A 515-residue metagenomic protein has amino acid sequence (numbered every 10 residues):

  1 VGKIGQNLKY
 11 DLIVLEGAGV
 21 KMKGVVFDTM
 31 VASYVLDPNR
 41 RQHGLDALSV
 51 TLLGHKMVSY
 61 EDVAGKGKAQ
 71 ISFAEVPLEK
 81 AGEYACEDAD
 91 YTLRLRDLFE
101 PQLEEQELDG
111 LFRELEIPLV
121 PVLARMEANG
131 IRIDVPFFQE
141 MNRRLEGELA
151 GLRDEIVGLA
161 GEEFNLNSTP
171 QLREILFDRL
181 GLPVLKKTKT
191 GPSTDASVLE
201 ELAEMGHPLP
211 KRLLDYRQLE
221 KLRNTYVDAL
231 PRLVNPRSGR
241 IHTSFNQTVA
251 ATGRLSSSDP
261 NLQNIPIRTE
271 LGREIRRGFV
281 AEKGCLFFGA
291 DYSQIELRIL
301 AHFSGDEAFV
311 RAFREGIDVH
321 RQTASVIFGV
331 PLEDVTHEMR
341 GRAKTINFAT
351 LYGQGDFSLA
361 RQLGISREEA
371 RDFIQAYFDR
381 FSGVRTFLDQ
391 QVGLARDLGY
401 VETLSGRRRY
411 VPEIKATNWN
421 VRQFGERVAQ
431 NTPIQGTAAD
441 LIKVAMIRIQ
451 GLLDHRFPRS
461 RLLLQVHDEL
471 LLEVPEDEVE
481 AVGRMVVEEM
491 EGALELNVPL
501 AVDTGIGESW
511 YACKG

Functional and structural regions predicted by a protein language model:
G2-L8, E16, M22-K23, R40 (+11 more regions): Conserved "right-hand" nucleotidyltransferase catalytic core of DNA-directed polymerases
K21-P38, L52, G316-H320: Conserved beta-strand -> loop -> alpha-helix junction used to position metal-binding or nucleic-acid-contacting
I71-A74, P121, R125-A128, N235-S238 (+7 more regions): Conserved catalytic core of nucleic-acid polymerases
S168, D477-R484: Short, conserved charged micro-motifs
F287-G289, E296-V330, R408-R422: Metal-dependent catalytic core segments for phosphate chemistry
R380-S382, E488-L496: A common structural junction motif
L472-E476: Short beta-strand-to-loop capping motifs
E495-G505: Conserved short beta-strand edge segments in small beta-sheet-based binding/regulatory domains
